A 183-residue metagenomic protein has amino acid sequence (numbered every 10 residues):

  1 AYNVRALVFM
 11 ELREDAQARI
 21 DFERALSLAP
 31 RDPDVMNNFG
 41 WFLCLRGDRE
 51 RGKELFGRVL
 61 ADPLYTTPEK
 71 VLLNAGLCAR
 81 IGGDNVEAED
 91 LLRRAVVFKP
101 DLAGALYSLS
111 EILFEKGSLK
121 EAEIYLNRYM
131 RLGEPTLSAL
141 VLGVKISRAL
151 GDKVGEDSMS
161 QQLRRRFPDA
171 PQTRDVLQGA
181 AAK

Functional and structural regions predicted by a protein language model:
N3, F9-M10, C44, R80 (+2 more regions): Position-specific recognition of the canonical hydrophobic site in helix A of tetratricopeptide repeat
N3-V4, E11, N38, N74 (+2 more regions): Canonical tetratricopeptide repeat
E11-R24, R46-R58, G82-R94, K116-Y125 (+1 more regions): Structural signature of tandem alpha-helical TPR/SEL1-like repeats, specifically the intra-repeat loop/turn
L28-A29, D62-L64, F98, R131-G133 (+1 more regions): Structural marker of alpha-solenoid helical repeat scaffolds
D32, T66-P68, L102, T136 (+1 more regions): Residue-level recognition of tetratricopeptide repeat
R131-K183: Terminal, low-structured helical/coil segments at or just beyond the last alpha-helical repeat
